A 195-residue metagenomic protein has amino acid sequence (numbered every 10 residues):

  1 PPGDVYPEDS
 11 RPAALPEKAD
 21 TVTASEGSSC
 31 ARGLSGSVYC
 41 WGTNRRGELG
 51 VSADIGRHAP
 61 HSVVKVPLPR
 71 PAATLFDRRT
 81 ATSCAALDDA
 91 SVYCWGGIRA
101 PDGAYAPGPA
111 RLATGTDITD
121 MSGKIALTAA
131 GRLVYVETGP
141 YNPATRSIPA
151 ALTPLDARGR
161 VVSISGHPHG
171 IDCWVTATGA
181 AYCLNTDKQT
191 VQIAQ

Functional and structural regions predicted by a protein language model:
P1-L15, Y39-S62, Y93-T114, V134-A157 (+1 more regions): Short glycine/serine- and acidic-residue-enriched loop/turn motifs that recur at repeat junctions
A13-P16, S25, V66-L68, L75 (+3 more regions): Alpha-helix C-terminal capping segments
L15-K18, S25, P69, G115 (+2 more regions): Conserved GH/AH loop at the N-terminal boundary of individual WD40 repeats
D20-T21, A72-L75, D117-G123, R160-G166: Repeated scaffold domains used in trafficking and secretory/extracellular systems, primarily beta-propellers
G27, L34, T43-R45, D88 (+6 more regions): Short loop/turn segments immediately following the C-termini of beta-strands
S28-A31, C40, T82-A85, C94 (+4 more regions): Conserved core positions of repeat-based scaffolds
